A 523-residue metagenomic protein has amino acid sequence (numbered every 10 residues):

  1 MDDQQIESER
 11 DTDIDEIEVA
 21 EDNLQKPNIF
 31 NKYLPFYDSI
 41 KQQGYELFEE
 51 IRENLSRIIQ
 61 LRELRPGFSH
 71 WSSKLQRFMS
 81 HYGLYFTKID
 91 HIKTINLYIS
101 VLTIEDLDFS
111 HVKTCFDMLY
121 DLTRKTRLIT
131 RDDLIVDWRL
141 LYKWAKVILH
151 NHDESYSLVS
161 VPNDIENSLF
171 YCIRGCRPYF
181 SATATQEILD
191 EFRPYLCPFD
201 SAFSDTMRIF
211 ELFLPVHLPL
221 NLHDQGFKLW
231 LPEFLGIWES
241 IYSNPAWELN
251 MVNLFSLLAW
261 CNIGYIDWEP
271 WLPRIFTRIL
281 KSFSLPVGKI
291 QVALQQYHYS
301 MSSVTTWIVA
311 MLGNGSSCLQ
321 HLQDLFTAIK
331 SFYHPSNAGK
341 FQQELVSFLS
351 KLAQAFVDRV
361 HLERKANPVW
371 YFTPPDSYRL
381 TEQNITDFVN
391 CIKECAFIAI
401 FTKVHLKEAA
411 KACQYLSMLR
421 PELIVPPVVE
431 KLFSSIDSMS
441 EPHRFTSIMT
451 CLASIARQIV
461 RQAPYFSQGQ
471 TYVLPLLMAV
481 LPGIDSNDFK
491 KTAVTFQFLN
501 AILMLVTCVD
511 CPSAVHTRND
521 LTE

Functional and structural regions predicted by a protein language model:
M1-E16: PEST-like, low-complexity acidic/proline-rich intrinsically disordered segments, predominantly at protein N-termini
V19-L97, I104-M118, T123-I188, Y195-F203 (+6 more regions): Alpha-solenoid helical repeat scaffolds
S155, E382, L481-P482, F489: Eukaryotic intrinsically disordered and solvent-exposed regulatory patches
F210-L214, M251, F255, G288-K289 (+2 more regions): Extended alpha-helical scaffold regions
M418-P421, F433, D437, D485 (+2 more regions): Short amphipathic alpha-helices and their capping/turn residues within compact interaction modules
A493, L499, L503-E523: Alpha-helical repeat/alpha-solenoid scaffolds of the HEAT/ARM/MIF4G superfamily and closely related elongated all-alpha
